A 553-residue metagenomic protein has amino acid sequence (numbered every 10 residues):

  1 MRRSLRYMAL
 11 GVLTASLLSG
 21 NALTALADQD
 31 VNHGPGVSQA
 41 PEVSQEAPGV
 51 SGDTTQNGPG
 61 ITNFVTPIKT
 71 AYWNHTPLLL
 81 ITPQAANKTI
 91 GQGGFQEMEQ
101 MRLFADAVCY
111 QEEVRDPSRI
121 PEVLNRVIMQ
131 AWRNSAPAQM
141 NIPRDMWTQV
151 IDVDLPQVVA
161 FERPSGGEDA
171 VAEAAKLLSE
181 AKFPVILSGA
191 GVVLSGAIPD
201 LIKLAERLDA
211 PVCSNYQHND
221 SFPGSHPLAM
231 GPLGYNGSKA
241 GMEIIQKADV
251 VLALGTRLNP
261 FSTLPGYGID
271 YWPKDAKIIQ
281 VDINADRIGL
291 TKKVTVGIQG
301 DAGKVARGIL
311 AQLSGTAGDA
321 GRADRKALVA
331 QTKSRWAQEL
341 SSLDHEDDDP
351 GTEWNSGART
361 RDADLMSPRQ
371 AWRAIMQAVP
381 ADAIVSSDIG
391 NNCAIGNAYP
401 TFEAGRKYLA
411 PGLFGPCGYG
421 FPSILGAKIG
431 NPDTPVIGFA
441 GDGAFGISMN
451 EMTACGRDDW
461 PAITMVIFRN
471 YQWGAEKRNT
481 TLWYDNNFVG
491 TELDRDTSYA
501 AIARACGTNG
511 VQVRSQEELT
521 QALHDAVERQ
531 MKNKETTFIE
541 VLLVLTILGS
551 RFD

Functional and structural regions predicted by a protein language model:
M1-V12: Bacterial Sec-dependent N-terminal signal peptides
L17-A25: C-terminal segment of classical bacterial N-terminal signal peptides
D28-A47: N-terminal propeptides/low-complexity segments immediately following signal peptides in secreted or periplasmic proteins
S51-A320, E353, A378-A381, W460-M465 (+1 more regions): N-terminal alpha/beta PP-like core and its mobile active-site loop of ThDP/TPP-dependent enzymes
I81, T89-Q96, T291, G297-Q299 (+2 more regions): Thiamine diphosphate
L155-V171, R322-D362: Long, charged amphipathic helices and adjacent flexible linkers at domain junctions
V250, I384, P435-I437: Structural motif
R335-N431: Active-site diphosphate/adenylate-binding microenvironment
